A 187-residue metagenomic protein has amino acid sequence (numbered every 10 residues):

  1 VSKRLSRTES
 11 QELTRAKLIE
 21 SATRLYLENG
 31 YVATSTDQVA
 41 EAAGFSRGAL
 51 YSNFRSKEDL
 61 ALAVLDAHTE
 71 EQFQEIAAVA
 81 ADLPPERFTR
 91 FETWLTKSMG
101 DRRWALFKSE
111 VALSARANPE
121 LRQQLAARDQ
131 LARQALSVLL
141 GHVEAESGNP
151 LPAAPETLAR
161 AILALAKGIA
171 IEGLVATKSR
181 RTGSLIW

Functional and structural regions predicted by a protein language model:
V1-N29, A33-F45, E58-D59: Basic, helix-initiating cap at the start of DNA-binding domains
T14, K57, V64, H68 (+3 more regions): Hydrophobic/aromatic residues within well-ordered alpha-helical segments
K17, S21-E28, E75-V79, F107 (+2 more regions): Solvent-exposed, amphipathic alpha-helical segments
L27, E41, G48-R55, A63 (+1 more regions): Base-recognition residues in the alpha-helical recognition helix of bacterial helix-turn-helix
F54, K97-S98, E110-A117: Short helix-capping/turn signature of helix-turn-helix
A63, Q74-A105, L151-I162: Hydrophobic alpha-helical connector segments
F73, A77-A78, G100-L106, P119-E146 (+1 more regions): Amphipathic alpha-helical packing segments from all-alpha helical-bundle domains
L121-A126, V143-W187: Hydrophobic/aromatic-rich alpha-helical bundle segments in the mid-to-C-terminal region
